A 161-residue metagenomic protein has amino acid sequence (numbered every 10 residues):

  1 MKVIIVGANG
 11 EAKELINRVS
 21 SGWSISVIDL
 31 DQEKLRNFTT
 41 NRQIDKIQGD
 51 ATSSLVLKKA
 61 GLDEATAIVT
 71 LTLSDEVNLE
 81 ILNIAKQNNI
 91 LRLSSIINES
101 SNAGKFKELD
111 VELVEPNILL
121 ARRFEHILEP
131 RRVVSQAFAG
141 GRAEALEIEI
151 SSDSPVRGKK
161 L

Functional and structural regions predicted by a protein language model:
M1-K160: Cytosolic regulatory regions of ion transport systems
